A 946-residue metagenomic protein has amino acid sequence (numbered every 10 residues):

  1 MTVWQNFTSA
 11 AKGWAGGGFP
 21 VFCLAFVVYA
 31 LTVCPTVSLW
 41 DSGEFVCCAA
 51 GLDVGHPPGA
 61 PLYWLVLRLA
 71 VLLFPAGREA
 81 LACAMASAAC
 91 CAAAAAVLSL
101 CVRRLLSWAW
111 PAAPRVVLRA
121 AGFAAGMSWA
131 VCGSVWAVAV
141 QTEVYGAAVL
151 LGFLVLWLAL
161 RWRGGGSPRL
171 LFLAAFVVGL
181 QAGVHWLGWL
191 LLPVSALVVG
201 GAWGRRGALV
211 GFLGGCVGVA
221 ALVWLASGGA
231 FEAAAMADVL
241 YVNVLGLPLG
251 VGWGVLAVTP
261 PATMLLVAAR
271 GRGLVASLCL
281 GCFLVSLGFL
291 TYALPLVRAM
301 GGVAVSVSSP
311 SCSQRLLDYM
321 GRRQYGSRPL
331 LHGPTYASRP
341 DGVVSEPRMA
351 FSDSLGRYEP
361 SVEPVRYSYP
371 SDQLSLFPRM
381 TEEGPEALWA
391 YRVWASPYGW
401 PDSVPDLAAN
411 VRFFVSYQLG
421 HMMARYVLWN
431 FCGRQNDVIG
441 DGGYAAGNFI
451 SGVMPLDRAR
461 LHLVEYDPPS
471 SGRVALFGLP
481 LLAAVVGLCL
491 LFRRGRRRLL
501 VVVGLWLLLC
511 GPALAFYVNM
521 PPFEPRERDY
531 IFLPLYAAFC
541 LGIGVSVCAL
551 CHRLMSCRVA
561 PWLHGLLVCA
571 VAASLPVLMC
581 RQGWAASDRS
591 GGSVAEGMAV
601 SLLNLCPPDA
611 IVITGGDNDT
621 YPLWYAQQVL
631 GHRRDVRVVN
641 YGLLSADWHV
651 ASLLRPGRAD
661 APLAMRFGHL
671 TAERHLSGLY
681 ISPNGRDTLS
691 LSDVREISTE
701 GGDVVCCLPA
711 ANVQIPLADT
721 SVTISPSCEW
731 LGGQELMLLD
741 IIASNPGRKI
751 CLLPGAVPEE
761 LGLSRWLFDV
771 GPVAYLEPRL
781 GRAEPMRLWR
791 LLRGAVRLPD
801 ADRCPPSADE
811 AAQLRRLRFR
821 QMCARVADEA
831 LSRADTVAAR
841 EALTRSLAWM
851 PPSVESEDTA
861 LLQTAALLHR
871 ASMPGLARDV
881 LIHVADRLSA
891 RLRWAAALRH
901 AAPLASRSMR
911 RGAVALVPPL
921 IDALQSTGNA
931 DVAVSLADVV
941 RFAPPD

Functional and structural regions predicted by a protein language model:
M1-V28, A93, V97, A112-F123 (+2 more regions): Start-transfer (signal-anchor) and selected internal transmembrane alpha helices of multi-pass inner/ER membrane
G13-G17, P75-A86, A113-A125, G166-A174 (+2 more regions): Membrane-interface starts of transmembrane alpha-helices
V33-F45, G55-L67, S306-S308, S416-G420 (+1 more regions): Extracytoplasmic catalytic/substrate-binding loops of multi-pass membrane glycan-assembly enzymes
C48-G51, G55-R78, A88-A89, A96 (+3 more regions): Short hydrophobic/aromatic helix or loop-helix immediately within or flanking a transmembrane segment in polytopic
P61, L65, F74-A96, L100 (+7 more regions): Loop-to-helix entry region of an early transmembrane alpha helix in multi-pass inner-membrane enzymes
L67-F74, A82-L98, R103-L106, S128 (+5 more regions): Transmembrane alpha-helices of multi-pass, membrane-embedded glycan-processing enzymes that use lipid-linked
A88, R103, S107-A109, V140-V149 (+4 more regions): ER/secretory pathway lumenal C-terminal domains and tails of membrane proteins involved in glycoprotein biogenesis
G122-A130, V178, A182: Short helix- or helix-capping micro-motifs that position conserved polar/aromatic residues at function-defining sites
